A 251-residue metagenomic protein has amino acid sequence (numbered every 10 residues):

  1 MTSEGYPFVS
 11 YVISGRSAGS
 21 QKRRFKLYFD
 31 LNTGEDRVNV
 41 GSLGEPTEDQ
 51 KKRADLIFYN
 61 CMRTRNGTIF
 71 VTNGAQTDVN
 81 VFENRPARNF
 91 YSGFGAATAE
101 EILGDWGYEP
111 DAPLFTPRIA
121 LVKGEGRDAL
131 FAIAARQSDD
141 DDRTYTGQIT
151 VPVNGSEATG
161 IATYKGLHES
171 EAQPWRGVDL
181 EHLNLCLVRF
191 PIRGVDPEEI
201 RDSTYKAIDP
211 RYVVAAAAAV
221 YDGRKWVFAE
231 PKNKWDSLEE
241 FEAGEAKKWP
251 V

Functional and structural regions predicted by a protein language model:
M1-V251: Conserved short alpha-helical segments that host acidic/polar catalytic motifs at enzyme active sites
